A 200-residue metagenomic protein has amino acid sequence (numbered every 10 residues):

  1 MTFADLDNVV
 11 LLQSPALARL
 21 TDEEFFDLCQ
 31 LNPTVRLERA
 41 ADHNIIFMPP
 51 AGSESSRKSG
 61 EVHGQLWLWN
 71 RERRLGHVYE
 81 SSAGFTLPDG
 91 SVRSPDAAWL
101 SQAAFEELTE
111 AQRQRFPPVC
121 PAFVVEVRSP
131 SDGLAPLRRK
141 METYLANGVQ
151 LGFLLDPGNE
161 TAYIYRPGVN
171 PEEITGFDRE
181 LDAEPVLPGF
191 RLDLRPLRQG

Functional and structural regions predicted by a protein language model:
M1-G200: Gly/Pro/Ser/Thr-rich low-complexity, intrinsically disordered segments predominantly at protein N-termini
